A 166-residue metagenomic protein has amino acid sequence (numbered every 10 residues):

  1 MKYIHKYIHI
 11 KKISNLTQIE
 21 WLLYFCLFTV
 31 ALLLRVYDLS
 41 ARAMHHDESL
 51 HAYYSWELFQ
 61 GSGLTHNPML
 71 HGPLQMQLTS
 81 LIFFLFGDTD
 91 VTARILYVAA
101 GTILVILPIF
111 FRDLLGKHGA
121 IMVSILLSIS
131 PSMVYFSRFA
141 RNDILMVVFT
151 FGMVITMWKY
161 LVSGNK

Functional and structural regions predicted by a protein language model:
K2-K166: Membrane-integral, polyisoprenol-dependent glycosyltransferases of the GT-C/oligosaccharyltransferase superfamily
